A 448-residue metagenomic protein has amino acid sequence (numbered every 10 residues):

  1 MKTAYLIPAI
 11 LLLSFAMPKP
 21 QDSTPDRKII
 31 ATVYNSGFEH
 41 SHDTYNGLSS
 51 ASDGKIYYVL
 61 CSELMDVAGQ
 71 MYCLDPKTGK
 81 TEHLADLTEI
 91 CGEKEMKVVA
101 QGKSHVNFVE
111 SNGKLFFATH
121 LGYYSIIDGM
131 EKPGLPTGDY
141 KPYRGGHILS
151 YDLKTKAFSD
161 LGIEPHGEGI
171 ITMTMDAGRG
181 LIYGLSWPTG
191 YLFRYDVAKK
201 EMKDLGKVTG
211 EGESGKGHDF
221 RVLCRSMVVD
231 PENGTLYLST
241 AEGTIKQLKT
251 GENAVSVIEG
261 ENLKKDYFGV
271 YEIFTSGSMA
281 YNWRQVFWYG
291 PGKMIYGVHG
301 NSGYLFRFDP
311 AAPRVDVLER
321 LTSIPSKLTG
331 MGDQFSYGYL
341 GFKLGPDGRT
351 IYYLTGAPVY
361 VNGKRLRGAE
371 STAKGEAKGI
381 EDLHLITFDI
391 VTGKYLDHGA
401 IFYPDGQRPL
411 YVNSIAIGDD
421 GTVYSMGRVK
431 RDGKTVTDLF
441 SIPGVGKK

Functional and structural regions predicted by a protein language model:
T32-G37, L84-A100, A157-E168, L205-F220 (+3 more regions): Surface-exposed loop and turn segments in beta-propeller and other repeat-based domains that flank or scaffold
V33-G69: Beta-strand-rich domains and repeat architectures in extracellular enzymes and scaffolds, especially beta-propellers
S50-D53, E110-N112, D176-R179, D230-N233 (+3 more regions): Residue-level detector of Asp-centered blade-edge/turn motifs that repeat once per structural unit in beta-propeller
I56-V59, L115-F116, L181-G184, T235-L238 (+3 more regions): Conserved beta-propeller blade signature
C61-M65, F117-Y143, L354-D382, V429-T437: Short, conserved, GDST-rich strand-edge loop motifs in beta-rich repeat architectures
M71-G79, G134-K154, R194, L305-D309 (+2 more regions): Beta-propeller blade signature
G297-V298, G303, M331-I390: Loop/turn-rich, solvent-exposed surfaces of beta-rich toroidal or solenoidal domains
P409-K448: Blade-level signature of beta-propeller repeat domains, shared across WD40, Kelch, NHL, RCC1 and BNR/Asp-box propellers
